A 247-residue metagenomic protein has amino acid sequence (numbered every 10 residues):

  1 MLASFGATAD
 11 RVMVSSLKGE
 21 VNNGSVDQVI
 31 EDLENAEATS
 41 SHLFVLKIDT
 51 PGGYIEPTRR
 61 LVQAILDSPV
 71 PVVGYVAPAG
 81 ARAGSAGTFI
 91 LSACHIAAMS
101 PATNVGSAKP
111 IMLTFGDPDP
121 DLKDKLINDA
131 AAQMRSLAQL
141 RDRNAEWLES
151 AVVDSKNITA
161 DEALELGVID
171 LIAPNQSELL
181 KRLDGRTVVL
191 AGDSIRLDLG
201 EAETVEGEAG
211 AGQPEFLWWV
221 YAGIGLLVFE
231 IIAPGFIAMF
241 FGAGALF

Functional and structural regions predicted by a protein language model:
M1-A7, F229: Hydrophobic h-region of N-terminal signal peptides that target proteins for export in Gram-negative bacteria
L2, S136, F216-V220: N-proximal short alpha-helices
F5-G212: Soluble extramembrane regions of membrane proteins in the secretory/endomembrane system
A209-F247: Membrane-targeting alpha-helical segments
